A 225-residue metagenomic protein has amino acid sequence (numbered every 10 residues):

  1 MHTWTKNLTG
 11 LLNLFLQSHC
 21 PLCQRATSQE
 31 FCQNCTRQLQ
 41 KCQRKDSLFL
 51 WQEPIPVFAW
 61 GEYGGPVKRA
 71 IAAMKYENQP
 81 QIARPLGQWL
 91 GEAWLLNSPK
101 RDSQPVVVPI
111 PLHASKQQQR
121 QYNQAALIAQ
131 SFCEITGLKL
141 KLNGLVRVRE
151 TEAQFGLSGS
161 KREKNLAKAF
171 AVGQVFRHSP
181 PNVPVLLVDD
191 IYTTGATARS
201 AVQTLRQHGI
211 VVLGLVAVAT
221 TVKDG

Functional and structural regions predicted by a protein language model:
M1-G225: Glycine-rich phosphate/pyrophosphate-handling loop used in enzymes and phosphotransfer proteins
